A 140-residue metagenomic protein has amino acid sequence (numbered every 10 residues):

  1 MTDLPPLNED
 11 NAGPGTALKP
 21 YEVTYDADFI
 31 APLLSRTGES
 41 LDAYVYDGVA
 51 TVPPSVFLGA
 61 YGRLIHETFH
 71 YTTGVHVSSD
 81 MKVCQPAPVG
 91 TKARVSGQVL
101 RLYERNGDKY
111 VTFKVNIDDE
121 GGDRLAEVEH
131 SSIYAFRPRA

Functional and structural regions predicted by a protein language model:
M1-L7, P86-A140: HotDog/MaoC-like acyl-thioester-processing domains
M1-S78, R139: Hot-dog-fold acyl-thioester-processing enzymes
E22-T24, K82, S131-I133: Generic structural detector for well-ordered beta-strands
D42-Y46, V83, L102-Y103: Short helix-to-loop capping/linker segments positioned immediately adjacent to catalytic or ligand/cofactor-binding
